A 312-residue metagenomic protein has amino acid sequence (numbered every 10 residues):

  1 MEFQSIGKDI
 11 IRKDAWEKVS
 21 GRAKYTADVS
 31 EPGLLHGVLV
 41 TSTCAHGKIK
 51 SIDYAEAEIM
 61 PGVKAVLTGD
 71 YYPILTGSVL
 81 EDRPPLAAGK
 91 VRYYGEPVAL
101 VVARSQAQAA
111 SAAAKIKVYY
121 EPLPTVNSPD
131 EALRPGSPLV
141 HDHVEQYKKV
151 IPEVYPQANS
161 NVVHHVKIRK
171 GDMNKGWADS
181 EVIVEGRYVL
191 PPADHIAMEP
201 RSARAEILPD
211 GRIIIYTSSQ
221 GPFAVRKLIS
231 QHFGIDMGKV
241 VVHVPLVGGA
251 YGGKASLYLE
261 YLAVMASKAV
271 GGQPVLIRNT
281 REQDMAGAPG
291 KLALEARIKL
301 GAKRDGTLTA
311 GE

Functional and structural regions predicted by a protein language model:
M1-E312: Structural alpha/beta core scaffold segments of enzyme domains
